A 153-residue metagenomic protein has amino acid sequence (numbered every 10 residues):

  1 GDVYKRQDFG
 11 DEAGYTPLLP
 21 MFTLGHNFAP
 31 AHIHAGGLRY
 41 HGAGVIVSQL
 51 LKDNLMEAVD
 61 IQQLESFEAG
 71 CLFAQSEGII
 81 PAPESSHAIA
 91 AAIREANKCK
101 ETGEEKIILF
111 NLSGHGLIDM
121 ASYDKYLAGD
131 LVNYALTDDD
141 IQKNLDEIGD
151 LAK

Functional and structural regions predicted by a protein language model:
V3-Y4: Short, small-residue-biased leader/transition segments that mark boundaries at the very start of proteins
D8, L24, F28, G36-G37 (+2 more regions): Hydrophobic alpha-helical scaffolding
A13-Q49, S66, C71, Y126-K153: Non-catalytic terminal extensions of PLP-dependent enzymes
P20, F73, L109-N111: Short, flexible coil/turn micro-motifs enriched in small/turn-prone residues
H41-E101: Active-site-adjacent helical/loop segments in soluble small-molecule enzymes
A91-L151: Catalytic phosphate/nucleotide-handling subdomain of diverse soluble enzymes
